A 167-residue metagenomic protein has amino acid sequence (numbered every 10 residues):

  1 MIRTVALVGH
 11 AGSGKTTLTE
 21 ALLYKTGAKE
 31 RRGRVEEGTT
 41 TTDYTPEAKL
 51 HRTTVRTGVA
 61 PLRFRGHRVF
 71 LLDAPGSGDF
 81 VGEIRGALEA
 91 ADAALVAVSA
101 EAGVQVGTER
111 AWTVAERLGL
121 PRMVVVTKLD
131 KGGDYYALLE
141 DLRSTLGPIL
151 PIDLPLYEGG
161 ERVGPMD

Functional and structural regions predicted by a protein language model:
M1, T53, R65-G66, L118 (+2 more regions): Short flexible coil/turn linkers enriched for glycine and charged/polar residues that connect secondary-structure
M1-V98: P-loop NTPase switch module centered on the Walker A-proximal segment
V8, G12, E101, K128-L129 (+1 more regions): Hydrophobic alpha-helical scaffolding
T17, A21-L22, E83-G86, A90 (+3 more regions): Alpha-helical scaffold elements adjacent to nucleotide-binding pockets in ATP/GTP-utilizing enzyme cores
E30, V55, R122, I149-L150: Residue-level detector of short coil/turn "hinge" positions at structural boundaries
E37, P155-E158: Short, glycine/charge-rich beta-strand/loop segments that flank catalytic centers and engage negatively charged groups
H67-V69, A74-F80, L88-W112, E116-Y136 (+1 more regions): Conserved Switch II/interswitch segment of TRAFAC-class P-loop GTPases
K128-P151, E158-D167: GTPase G-domain guanine-specificity segment
